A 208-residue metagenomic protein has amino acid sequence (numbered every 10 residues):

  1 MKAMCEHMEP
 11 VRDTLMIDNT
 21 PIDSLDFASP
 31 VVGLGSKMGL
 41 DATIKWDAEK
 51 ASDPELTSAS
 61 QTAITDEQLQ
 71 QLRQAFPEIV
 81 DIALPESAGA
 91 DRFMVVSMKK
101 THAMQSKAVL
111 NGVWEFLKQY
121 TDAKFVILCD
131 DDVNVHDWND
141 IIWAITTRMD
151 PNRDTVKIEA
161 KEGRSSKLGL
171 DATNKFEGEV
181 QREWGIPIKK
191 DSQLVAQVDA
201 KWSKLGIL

Functional and structural regions predicted by a protein language model:
M1-L208: Charged, compositionally biased interaction regions
